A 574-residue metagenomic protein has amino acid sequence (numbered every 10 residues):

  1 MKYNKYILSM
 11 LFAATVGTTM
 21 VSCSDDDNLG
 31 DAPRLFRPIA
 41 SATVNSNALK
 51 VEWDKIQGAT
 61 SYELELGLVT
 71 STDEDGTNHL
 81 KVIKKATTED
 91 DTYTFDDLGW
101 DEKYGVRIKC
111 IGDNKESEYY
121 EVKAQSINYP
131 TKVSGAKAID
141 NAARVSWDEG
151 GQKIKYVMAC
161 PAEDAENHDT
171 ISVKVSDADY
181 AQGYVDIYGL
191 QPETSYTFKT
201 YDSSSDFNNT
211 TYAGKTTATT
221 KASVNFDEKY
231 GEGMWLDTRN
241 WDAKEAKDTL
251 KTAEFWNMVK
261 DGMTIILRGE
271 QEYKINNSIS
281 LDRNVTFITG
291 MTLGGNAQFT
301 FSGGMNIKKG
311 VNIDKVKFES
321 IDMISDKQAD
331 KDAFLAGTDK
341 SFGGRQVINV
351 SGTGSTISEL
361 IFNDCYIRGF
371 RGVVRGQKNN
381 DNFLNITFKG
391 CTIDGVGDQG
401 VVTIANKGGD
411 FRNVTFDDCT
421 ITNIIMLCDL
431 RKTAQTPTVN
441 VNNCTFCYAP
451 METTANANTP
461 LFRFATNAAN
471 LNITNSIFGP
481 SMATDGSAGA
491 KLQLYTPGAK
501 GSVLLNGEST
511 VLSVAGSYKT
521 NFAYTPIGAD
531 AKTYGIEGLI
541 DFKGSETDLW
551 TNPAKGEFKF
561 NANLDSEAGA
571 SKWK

Functional and structural regions predicted by a protein language model:
M1-M10: Bacterial N-terminal signal peptides that target proteins for export
T18-S22: C-terminal motif of bacterial Sec signal peptides marking the signal peptidase cleavage site
S24-G58, W100, D113-G151, P192 (+1 more regions): Pro/Thr/Ser/Gly-rich low-complexity, intrinsically disordered linker/stalk tracts
E63-G99, M158-Q191: Recognizes extended acidic, P/S/T-rich segments that occur within or adjacent to Ig-like beta-sandwich modules
F95-E116, I187-T210: Beta-strand-rich modules
V224-G269, A562-K574: Acidic Gly/Asp/Thr-rich repetitive segments characteristic of extracellular carbohydrate-active and adhesion proteins
D248-V285, T292-G303: N-terminal extracellular ligand-recognition/capping segment immediately after the signal peptide
V285, M291-D565, A570-K574: Extracellular beta-rich repeat passengers
